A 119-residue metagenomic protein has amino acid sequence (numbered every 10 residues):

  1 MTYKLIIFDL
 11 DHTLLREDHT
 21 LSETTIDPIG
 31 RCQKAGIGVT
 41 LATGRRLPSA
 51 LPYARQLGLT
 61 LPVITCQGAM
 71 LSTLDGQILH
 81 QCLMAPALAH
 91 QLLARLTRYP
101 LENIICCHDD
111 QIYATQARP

Functional and structural regions predicted by a protein language model:
M1-Y3, A35-G36: Short loop/turn elements that form and flank the Walker-type P-loop nucleotide-binding site in RecA-like NTPase cores
T2-D18, L92: Asp-based phosphoryl-transfer active-site loop
E23-P119: Active-site phosphate-binding/coordination module
